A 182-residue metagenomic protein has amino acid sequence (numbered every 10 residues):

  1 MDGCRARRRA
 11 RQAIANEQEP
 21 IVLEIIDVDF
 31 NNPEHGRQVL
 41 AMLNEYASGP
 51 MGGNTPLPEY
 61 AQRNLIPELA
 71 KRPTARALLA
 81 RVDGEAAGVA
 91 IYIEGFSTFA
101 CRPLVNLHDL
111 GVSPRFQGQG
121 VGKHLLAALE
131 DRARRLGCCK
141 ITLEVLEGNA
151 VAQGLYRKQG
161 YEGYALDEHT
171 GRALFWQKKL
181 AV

Functional and structural regions predicted by a protein language model:
C4-R8, A13-R37, A41, S48 (+1 more regions): Conserved N-terminal entry element of GNAT/NAT acetyltransferase domains
E24, F30, M42, G137-V182: C-terminal "cap" of GNAT-fold acetyltransferases
P67-L79, N106: A short helix-loop-beta-strand connector motif used in the catalytic cores of GNAT acetyltransferases and, in some
A75-A90, S113: Conserved beta-hairpin
V82, Y92-F99: A conserved beta-strand-loop-helix scaffold within acyl/acetyltransferase catalytic domains
R102-P114: Conserved acetyl-CoA binding element of GNAT-fold acetyltransferases
V112, G118-D131, G154, K158: Conserved acetyl-CoA-binding loop-helix of GNAT-fold acetyltransferases
